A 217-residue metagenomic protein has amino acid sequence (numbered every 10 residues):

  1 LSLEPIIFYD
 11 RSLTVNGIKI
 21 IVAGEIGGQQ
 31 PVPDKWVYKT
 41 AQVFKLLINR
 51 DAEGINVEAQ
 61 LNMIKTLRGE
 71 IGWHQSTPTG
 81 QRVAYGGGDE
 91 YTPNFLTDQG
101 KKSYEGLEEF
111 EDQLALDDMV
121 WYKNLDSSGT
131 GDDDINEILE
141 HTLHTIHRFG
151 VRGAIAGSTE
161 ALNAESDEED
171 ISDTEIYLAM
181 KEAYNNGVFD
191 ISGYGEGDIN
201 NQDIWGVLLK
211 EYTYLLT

Functional and structural regions predicted by a protein language model:
L1: Ligand-binding pocket scaffold of soluble enzyme catalytic domains
E4-F8, V15-N185: Acidic/His-rich structured neighborhood in mature extracellular/periplasmic domains
D167-T217: Metalloprotease/metallohydrolase-associated module, dominated by Zn2+-dependent proteases
